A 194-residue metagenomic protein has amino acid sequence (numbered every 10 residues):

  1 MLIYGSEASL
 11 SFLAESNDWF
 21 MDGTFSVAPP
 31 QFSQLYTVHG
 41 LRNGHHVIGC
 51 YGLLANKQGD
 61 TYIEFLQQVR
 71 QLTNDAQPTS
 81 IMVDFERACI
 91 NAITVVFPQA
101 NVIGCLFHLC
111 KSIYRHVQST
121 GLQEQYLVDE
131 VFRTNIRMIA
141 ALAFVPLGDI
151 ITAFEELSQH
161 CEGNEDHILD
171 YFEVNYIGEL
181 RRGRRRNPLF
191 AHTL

Functional and structural regions predicted by a protein language model:
M1-L35, L41: Structured nucleic-acid-interacting core domains from mobile-element enzymes and related host factors, especially RNase
I3, E7, Y51-G52, Q67 (+1 more regions): Short alpha-helical patches at protein termini and domain edges that function as localization/binding signals
L10-S11, V27-P29, H45-I48, Q58-T61 (+4 more regions): Eukaryotic short linear interaction motifs
M21-G23, Y51, M82-F85: Short His-Asn-centered micro-motif
S26-P29, L54-K57, M82, H160: Conserved, non-catalytic sequence blocks in retroelement Pol enzymes and Pol-derived host proteins
P30, Y51-D75: Active-site beta-loop-alpha junctions of metal-dependent nucleic acid enzymes, especially the RNase H-like/DDE
L35-V38, V47-N56: A short, conserved beta-strand element enriched in hydrophobic/aromatic residues
L72-L194: Extended amphipathic alpha-helical interaction segments
